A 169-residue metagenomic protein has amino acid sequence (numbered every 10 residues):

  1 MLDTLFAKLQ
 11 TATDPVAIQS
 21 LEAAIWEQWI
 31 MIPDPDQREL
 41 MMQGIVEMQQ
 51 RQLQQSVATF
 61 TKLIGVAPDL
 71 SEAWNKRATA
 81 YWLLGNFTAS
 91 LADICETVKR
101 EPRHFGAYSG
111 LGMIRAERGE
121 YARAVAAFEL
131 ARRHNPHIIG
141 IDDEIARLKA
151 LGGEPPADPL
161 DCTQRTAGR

Functional and structural regions predicted by a protein language model:
M1-R38, M42: N-terminal leader/linker segments that initiate helical-solenoid repeat arrays
L9-T13, W26, I64, V98 (+2 more regions): A conserved position within tetratricopeptide repeats
S20, E27, M31, L130-R169: Terminal, low-structured helical/coil segments at or just beyond the last alpha-helical repeat
D34-G106: Alpha-helical adaptor scaffolds
M41, E72-K76, G106-G110, A126 (+2 more regions): Alpha-solenoid helical repeat scaffolds
Q49, L83, E117-R118, A150-E154: Register position in tetratricopeptide repeats
